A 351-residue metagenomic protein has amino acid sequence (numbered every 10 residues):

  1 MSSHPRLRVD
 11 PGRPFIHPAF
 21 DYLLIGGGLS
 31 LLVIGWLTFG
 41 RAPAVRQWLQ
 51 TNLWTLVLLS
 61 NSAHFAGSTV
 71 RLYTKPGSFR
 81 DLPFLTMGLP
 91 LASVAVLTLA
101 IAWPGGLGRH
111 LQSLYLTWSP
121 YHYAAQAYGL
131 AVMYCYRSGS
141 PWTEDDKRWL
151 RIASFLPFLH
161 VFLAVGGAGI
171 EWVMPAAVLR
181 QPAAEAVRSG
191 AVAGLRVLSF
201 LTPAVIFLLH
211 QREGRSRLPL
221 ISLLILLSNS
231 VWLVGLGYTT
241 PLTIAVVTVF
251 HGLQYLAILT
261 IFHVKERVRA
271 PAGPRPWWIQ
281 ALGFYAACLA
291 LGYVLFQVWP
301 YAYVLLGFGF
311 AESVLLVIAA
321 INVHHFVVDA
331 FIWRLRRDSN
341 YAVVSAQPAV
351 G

Functional and structural regions predicted by a protein language model:
S2-R6, N52-T74, Y123-Q126: Central hydrophobic cores of alpha-helical transmembrane segments in multi-pass inner-membrane proteins across all
S2-V57, A330-F331: N-terminal signal-anchor module of multipass membrane proteins
L23-G40, M87-I101, S154-G166, A193-H210 (+2 more regions): Hydrophobic core of alpha-helical transmembrane segments in multi-pass integral membrane proteins
F65-P76, A127-M133, A204-G214, H325 (+1 more regions): C-terminal ends of transmembrane helices
Y73-F84, C135-D146, L208-L218, R269-R275: Membrane-interface helix-boundary motifs at transmembrane edges
G77, L99-S189: Membrane-interface helix-loop-helix junctions at boundaries between adjacent transmembrane segments
Y128-V132, V249-E266: Predominantly late transmembrane helices and immediately cytosolic-facing juxtamembrane segments
G237-T243, Q297-L316: Extracellular/periplasmic helix-loop-helix junctions in multi-pass membrane proteins
